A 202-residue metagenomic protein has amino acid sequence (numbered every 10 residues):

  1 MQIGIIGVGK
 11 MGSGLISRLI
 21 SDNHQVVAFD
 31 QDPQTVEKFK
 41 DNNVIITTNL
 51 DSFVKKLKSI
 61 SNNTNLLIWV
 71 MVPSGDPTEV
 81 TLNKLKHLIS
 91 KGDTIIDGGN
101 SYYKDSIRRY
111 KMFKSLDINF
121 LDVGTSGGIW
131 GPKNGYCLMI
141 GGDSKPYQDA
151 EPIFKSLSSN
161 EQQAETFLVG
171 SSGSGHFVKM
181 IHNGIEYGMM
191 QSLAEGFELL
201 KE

Functional and structural regions predicted by a protein language model:
M1-L66, G92, I129-P132: NAD(P)+-binding Rossmann beta1-loop-alpha1 motif at the extreme N-terminus of oxidoreductases
G7, A28, W69-P73, D97-G98 (+1 more regions): Small/polar loops that bind or transfer phosphate-bearing groups
G14, R18, D22-N23, F29-T35 (+9 more regions): Change "in soluble alpha/beta enzymes" to "in soluble alpha/beta proteins
Q31, V72, T125: Active-site loop/turn elements of alpha/beta-hydrolase fold enzymes, especially the short glycine-/histidine-rich
L50-F120: Rossmann-fold NAD(P) dinucleotide-binding segment
T78-T81, Y102-L200: Rossmann-fold dinucleotide-binding core
